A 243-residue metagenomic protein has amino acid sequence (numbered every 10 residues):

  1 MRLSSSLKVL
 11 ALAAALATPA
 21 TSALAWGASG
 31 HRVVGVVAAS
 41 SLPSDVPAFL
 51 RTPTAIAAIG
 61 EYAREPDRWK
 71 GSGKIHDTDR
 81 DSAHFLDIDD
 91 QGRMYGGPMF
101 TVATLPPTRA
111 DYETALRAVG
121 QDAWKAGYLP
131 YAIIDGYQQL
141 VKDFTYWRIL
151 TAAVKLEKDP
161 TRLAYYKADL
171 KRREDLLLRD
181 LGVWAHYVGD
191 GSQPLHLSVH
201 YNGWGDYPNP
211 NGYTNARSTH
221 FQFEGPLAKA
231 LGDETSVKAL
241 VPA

Functional and structural regions predicted by a protein language model:
M1-A11: Bacterial N-terminal signal peptides that target proteins for export
A20-S22: N-terminal signal peptide c-region/cleavage motif recognized by signal peptidases
L24-V183, P194-A243: N-terminal, motif-rich segments that launch catalysis or mediate targeting to/interaction with membranes, typified by
H186, D190: Active-site recognition of the HExxH zinc-binding catalytic motif
